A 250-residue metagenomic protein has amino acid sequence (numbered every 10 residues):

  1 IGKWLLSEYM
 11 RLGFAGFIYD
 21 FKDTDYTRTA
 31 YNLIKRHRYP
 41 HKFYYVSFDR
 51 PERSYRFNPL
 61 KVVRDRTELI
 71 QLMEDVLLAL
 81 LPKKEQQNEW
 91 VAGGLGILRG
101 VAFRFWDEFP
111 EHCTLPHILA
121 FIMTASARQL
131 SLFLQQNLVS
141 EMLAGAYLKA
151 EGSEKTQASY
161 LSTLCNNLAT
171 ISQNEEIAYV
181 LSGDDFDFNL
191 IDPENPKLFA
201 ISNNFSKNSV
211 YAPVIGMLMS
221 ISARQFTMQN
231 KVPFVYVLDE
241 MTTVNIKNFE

Functional and structural regions predicted by a protein language model:
I1-E250: P-loop NTPase motor domains
